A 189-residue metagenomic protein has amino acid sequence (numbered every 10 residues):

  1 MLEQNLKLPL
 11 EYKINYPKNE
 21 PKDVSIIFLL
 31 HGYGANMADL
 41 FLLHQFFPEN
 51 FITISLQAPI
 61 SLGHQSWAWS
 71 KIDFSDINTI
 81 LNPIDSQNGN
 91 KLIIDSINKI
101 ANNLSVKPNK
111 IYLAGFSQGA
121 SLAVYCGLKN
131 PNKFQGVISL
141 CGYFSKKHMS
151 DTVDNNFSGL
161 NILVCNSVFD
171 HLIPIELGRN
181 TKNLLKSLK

Functional and structural regions predicted by a protein language model:
L6-V106: Serine-hydrolase catalytic machinery in alpha/beta-hydrolase-like enzymes
L42, Y125-K129: Active-site signature of alpha/beta-hydrolase-fold catalytic machinery across serine- and Asp/Cys-nucleophile hydrolases
L56-I60, I138-K146: Active-site nucleophile loop of the alpha/beta-hydrolase fold
A114-G119, A123: Gly/Ala-rich beta-loop-alpha elbow adjacent to hydrolase catalytic centers
L122-C126, H148: Hydrolases whose catalytic domains are alpha/beta-hydrolase-1, hotdog thioesterase, or metallo-beta-lactamase-like
G142-K189: The feature captures the conserved acid-bearing segment of alpha/beta-hydrolase catalytic domains
